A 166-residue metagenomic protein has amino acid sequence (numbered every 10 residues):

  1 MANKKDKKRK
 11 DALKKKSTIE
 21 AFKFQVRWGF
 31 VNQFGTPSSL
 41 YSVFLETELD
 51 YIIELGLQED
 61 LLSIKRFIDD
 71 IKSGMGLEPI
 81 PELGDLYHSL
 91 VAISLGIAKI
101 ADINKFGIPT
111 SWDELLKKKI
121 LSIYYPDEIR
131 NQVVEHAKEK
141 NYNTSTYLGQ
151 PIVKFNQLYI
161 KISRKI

Functional and structural regions predicted by a protein language model:
M1-I166: Alpha-helical scaffold/interaction cores of sigma-54-like transcription cofactors and many family A DNA polymerases
